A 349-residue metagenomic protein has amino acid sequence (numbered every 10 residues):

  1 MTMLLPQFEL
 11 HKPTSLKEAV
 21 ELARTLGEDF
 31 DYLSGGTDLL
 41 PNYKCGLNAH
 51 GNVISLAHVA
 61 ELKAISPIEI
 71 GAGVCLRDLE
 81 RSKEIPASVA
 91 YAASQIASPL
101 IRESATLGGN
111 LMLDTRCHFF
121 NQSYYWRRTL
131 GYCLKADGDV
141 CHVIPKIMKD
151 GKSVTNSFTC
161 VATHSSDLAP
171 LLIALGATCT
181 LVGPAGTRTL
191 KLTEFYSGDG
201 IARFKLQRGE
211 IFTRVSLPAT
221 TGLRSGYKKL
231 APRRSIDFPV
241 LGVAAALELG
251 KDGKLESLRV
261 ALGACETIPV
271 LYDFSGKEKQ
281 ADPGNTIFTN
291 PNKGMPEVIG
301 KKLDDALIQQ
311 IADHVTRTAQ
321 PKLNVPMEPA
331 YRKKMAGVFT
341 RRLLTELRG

Functional and structural regions predicted by a protein language model:
M1-G349: C-terminal structural segment of proteins
